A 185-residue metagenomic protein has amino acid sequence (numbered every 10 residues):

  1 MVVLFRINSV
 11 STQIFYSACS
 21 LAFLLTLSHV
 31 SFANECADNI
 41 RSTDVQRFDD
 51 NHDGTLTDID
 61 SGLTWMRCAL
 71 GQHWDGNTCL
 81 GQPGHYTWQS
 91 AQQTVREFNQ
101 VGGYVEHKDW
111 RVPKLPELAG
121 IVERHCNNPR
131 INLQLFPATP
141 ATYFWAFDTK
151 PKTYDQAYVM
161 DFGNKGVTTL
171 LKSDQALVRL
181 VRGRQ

Functional and structural regions predicted by a protein language model:
V2-S11, F15, L24-R111, L115-Q185: Glycine-aromatic-enriched surface loops/turns that form tight recognition elements
